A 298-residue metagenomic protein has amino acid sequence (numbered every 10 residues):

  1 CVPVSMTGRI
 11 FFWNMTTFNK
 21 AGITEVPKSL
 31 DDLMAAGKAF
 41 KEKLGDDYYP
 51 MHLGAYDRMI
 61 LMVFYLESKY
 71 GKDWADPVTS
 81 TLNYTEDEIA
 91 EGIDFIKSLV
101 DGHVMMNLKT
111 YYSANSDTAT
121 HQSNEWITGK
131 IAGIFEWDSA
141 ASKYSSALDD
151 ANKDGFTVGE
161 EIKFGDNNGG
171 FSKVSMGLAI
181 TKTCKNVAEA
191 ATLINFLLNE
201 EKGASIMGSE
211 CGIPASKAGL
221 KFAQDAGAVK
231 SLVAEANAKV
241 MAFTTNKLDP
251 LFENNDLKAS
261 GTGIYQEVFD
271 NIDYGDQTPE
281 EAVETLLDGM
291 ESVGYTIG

Functional and structural regions predicted by a protein language model:
C1-T17, Y49-P50, G159-G170, T245-N255: A structural signal for short loop-to-beta-strand junctions that line the ligand-binding cleft of periplasmic/secreted
C1-V26, L53-T79, D101, S172-I180 (+2 more regions): Periplasmic solute-binding protein
K28-M34, K109-I127: Short helix-initiation/N-cap motifs at beta->coil->alpha
A36-K38, T81-S113: Glycine-centered hinge/linker elements that transmit conformational signals in sensory and ligand-binding systems
D46, K69, Y144-D166: Ligand-binding "clamshell"
D47, I127-W137: Alpha-to-beta junction loops
A140-S142, S146, M176-A259, T296-G298: Mature extracytoplasmic/periplasmic domains
S172, A234-Y295: C-terminal capping/gating helix-and-loop segments adjacent to ligand/active sites or protein-protein/ligand interfaces
